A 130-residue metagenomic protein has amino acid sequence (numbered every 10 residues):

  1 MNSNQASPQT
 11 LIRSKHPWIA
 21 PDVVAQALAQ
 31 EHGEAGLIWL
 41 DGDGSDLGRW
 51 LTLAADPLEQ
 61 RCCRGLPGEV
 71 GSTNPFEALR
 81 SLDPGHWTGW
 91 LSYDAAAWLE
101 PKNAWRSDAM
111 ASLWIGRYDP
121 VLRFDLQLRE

Functional and structural regions predicted by a protein language model:
M1-E130: Signature of the chorismate-utilizing enzyme
